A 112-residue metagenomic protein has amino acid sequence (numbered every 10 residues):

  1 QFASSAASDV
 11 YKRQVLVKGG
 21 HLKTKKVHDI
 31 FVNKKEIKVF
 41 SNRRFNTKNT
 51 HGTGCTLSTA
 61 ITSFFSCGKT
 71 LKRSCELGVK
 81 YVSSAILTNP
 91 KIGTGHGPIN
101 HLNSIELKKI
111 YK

Functional and structural regions predicted by a protein language model:
Q1-A7, Y11: Single conserved hydrophobic/aromatic residue that forms the stacking wall/gate of nucleotide- or nucleobase-binding
V15-V17: General beta-strand structural signal in soluble alpha/beta enzymes
G19-G20, K34, N42-R44, T59: Fold-independent oxyanion-binding glycine-rich loops and adjacent beta-strand/coil segments at enzyme active sites
G19-L22, R44-N46, G78-V82: Glycine-rich beta-alpha junction loops
K25-F40: Acidic-glycine-rich active-site phosphate/pyrophosphate-binding loop
I37-H51: Short pre-catalytic strand/loop immediately N-terminal to key active-site residues, enriched for Gly-Thr
N49-L71: Short, small-residue alpha-helix embedded
R73-K112: Charged C-terminal helix
